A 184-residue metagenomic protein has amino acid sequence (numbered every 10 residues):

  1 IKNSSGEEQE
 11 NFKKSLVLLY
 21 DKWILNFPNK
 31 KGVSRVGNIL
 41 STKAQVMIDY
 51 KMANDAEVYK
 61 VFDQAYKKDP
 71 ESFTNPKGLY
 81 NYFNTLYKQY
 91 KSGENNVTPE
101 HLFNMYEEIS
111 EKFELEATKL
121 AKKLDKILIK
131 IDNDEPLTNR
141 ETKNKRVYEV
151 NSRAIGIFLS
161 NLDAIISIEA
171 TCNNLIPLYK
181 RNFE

Functional and structural regions predicted by a protein language model:
I1-F183: Preference for long, solvent-exposed alpha-helical segments and helix-linker "stalks"
